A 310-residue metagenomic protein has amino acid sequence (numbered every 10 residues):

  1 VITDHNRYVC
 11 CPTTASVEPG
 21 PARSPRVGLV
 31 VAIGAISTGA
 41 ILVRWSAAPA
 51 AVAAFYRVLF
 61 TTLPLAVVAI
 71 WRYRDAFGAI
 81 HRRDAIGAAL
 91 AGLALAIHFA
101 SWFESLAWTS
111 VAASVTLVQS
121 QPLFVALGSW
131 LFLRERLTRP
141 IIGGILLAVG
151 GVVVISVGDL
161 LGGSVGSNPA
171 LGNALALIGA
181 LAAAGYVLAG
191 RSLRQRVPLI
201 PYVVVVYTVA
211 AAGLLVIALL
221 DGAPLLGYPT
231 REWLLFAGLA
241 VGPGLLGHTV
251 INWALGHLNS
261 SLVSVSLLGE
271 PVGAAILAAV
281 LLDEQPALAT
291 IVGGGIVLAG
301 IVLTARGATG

Functional and structural regions predicted by a protein language model:
V1-Y56, F60-P64, G150, G162-S192 (+2 more regions): Glycine-/small-residue-enriched transmembrane alpha-helix faces in small-molecule transporters and effluxers
I2, A89, G128-S129, L137-L160 (+2 more regions): Hydrophobic transmembrane alpha-helices of multi-pass small-molecule transport proteins
A22-P25, A47-F55, I80-A85, I142-I145 (+4 more regions): Juxtamembrane helix-entry segments on the extracytoplasmic side of multipass membrane proteins
G34, T38, T62-H81, V149-P169 (+3 more regions): Membrane-interface helix-cap regions at the ends of transmembrane helices in multi-pass membrane proteins
G34-T38, L42, V68, A89-W108 (+6 more regions): Hydrophobic alpha-helical transmembrane segments of multi-pass membrane transport proteins, especially secondary
S46, A53, R57, S105 (+6 more regions): Hydrophobic/aromatic residues within transmembrane alpha-helices of multi-pass small-molecule transporters
A48-I97, P122-F124, L181-Y186, V204-D221 (+1 more regions): Transmembrane alpha-helices of multi-pass small-molecule transport proteins
F60-P64, L117-L131, V209-G213, V265-L281 (+1 more regions): Alpha-helical transmembrane segments of compact multi-pass small-molecule transporters, enriched in specific families
